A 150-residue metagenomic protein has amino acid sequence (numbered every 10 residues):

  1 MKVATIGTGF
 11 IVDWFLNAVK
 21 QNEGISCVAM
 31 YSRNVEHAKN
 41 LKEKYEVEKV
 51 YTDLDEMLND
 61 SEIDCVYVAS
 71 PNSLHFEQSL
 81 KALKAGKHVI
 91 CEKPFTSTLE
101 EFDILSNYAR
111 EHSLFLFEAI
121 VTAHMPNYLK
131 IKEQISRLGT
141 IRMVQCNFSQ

Functional and structural regions predicted by a protein language model:
M1-Y45: N-terminal Rossmann-like dinucleotide-binding module
W14, N40, E56, C65 (+6 more regions): Alpha-helical elements of Rossmann-like donor-binding domains used by nucleotide-donor carbohydrate transfer enzymes
N22, K44-Y45, D60-S61, M125 (+1 more regions): Acidic-histidine catalytic/liganding microenvironments
S26-A29, D64-V66, L116: Short active-site oxyanion
Y45, A85, E111-H112: Helix C-cap/helix->beta junction micro-motif
K49-S106: Beta-loop-alpha module in the N-terminal Rossmann-like domain of NAD(P)-dependent dehydrogenases, especially those
T96-Q150: A contiguous active-site-proximal alpha/beta segment in oxidoreductase catalytic domains
